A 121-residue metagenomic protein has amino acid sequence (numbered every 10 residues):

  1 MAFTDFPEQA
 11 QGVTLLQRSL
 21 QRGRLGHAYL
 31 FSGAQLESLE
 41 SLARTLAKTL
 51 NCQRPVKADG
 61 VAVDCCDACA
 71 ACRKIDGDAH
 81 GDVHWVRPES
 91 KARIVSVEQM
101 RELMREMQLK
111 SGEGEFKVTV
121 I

Functional and structural regions predicted by a protein language model:
A2-I121: Clamp-loader machinery-focused feature within the broader ASCE/P-loop NTPase space
